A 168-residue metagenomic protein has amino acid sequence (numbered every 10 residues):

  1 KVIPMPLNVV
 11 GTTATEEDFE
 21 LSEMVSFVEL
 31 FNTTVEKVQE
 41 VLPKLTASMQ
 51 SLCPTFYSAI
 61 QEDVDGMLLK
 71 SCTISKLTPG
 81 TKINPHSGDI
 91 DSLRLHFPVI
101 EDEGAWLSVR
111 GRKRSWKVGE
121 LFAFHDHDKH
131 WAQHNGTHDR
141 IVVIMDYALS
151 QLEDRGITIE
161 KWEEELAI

Functional and structural regions predicted by a protein language model:
K1-V64: Non-heme Fe(II)/2-oxoglutarate
T46, K161-E163: Intrinsically disordered, low-complexity polar regions and short flexible loop motifs
A59-P79: A short glycine-rich, His/Asp/Glu-containing loop-to-beta-strand
K76-T78, G88-G104: Short, conserved beta-strand element in jelly-roll/cupin
L93-P98, L121-A123, T137-R155: A short hydrophobic beta-strand segment most commonly corresponding to one strand of the jelly-roll/cupin
P98-V118: A short beta-strand-loop-beta hairpin characteristic of the jelly-roll/cupin
S115-K129: Conserved metal-binding segment of the jelly-roll/cupin
A132-N135: Asparagine-centered strand-capping/turn motif at beta-strand->loop junctions
